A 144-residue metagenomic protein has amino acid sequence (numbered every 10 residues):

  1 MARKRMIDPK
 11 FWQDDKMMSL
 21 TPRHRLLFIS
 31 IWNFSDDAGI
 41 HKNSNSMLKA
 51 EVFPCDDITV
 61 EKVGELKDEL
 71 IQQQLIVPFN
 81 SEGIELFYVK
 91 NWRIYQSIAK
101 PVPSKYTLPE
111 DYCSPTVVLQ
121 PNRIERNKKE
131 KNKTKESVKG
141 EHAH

Functional and structural regions predicted by a protein language model:
M1-Q13: Long, low-complexity, charged/polar intrinsically disordered regions in eukaryotic proteins
R3, G83-E85, V102-S104: Generic structural motif recognizing short loop/turn segments at the entrances and edges of beta-strands
R3-R5, R23-R25, R93, R123-R126: Arginine residue identity/basic-tract feature
F11-R25, W32-V89: Winged helix-turn-helix DNA-binding recognition segment
N91-H144: Charged low-complexity intrinsically disordered patches
